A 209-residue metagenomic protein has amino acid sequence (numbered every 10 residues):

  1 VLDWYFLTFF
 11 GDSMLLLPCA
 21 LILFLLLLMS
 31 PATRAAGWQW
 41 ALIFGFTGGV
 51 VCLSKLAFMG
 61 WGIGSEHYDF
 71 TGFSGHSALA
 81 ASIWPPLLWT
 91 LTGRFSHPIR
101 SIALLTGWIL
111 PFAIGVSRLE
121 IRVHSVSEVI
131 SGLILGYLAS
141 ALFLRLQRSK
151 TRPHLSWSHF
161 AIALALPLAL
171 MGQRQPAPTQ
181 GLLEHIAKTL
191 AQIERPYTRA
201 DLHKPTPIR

Functional and structural regions predicted by a protein language model:
V1-G72, A78-I109, A113-I114, A141 (+2 more regions): Hydrophobic alpha-helical bundle signature of multipass membrane enzymes
L16-L17, S158-G172: Transmembrane alpha-helices
K55-G72, F112-A139, Q180-K188: Interfacial helix-loop-helix junctions of multi-pass membrane proteins
S101, S149-A163: Membrane-interfacial entry segments at the cytosolic side of transmembrane helices
S117-R122, L146-R152: Membrane-helix boundary connector in multi-pass membrane proteins
Q147, A169-P178: Hydrophobic alpha-helical transmembrane segments in multi-pass integral membrane proteins
T179-R209: Membrane-interface segments at or immediately adjacent to transmembrane helices that form the boundary between
